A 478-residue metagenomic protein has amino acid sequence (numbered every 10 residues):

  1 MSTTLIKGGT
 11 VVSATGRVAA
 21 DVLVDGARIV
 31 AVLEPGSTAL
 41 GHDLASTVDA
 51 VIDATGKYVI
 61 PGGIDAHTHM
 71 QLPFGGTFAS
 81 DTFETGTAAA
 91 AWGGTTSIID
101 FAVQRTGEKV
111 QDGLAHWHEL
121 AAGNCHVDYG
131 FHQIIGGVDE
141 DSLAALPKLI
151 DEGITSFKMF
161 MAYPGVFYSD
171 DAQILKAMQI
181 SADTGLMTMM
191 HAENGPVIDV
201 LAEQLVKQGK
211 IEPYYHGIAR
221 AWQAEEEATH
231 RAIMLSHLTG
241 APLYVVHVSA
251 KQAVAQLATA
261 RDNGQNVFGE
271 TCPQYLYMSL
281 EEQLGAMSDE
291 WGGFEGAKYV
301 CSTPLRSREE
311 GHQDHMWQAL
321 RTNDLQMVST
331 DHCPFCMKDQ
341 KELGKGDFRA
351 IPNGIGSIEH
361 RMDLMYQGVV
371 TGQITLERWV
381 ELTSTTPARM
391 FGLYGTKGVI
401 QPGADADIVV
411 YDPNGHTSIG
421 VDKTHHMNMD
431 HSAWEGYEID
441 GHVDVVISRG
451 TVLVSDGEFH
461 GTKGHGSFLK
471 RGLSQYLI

Functional and structural regions predicted by a protein language model:
M1-S46: N-terminal metal-binding scaffold of metallo-dependent hydrolase/deaminase domains
G9, A27, G56, H67 (+14 more regions): Divalent metal-coordination and catalytic microenvironments
A45, A54-N124, D141: Metal-associated gating/positioning segment near the N- to mid-region
I99-D100, G130-Q133, P242-H247: Short catalytic-loop micro-motif centered on adjacent basic/acidic residues
Q111-V127, L175-M190: Alpha-helix-loop-beta-strand connector modules within alpha/beta enzyme cores
D141-V328, G344: Histidine/acidic residue-rich metal-binding segments in metalloenzymes
K210-G240, G292, G296-Y299, T322-V328 (+1 more regions): His/Asp/Glu-enriched, well-ordered alpha-helical/loop segment that forms or immediately abuts the divalent-metal
E342-D347, N353, P402-L469: C-terminal cap of metal-dependent C-N hydrolases
